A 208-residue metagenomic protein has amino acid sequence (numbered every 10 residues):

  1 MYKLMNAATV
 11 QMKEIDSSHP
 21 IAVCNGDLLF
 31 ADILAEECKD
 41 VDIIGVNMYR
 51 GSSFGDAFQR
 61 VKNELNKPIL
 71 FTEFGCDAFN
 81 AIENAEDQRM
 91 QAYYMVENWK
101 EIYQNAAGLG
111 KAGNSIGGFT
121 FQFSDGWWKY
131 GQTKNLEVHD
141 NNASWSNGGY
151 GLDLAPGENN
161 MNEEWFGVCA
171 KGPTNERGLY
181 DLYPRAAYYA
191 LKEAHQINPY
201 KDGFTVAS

Functional and structural regions predicted by a protein language model:
M1-Q104: Extracellular glycoside hydrolase catalytic/binding regions
K3, R89, L109, G178-L182: Residue-level detector of secondary-structure boundary/capping sites
A7-H19, E101-S115, Y183-Y200: A structural motif corresponding to the C-terminal end of an alpha-helix and its immediate exit/capping segment
A22, A31, G51-F54, G75 (+7 more regions): Generic marker of "main functional regions" within proteins
A31-L34, Q59, G113, P156-E158 (+1 more regions): Homeobox/homeodomain signature
V41, S115, W165: Extracellular structured ligand-interaction cores
D87-E137, N141-S144: Active-site/pore-lining binding-face segments in mid-to-C-terminal subdomains
F121-S208: Aromatic-rich peripheral "rim/lid" segments of glycoside hydrolase catalytic domains that contact and position glycan
